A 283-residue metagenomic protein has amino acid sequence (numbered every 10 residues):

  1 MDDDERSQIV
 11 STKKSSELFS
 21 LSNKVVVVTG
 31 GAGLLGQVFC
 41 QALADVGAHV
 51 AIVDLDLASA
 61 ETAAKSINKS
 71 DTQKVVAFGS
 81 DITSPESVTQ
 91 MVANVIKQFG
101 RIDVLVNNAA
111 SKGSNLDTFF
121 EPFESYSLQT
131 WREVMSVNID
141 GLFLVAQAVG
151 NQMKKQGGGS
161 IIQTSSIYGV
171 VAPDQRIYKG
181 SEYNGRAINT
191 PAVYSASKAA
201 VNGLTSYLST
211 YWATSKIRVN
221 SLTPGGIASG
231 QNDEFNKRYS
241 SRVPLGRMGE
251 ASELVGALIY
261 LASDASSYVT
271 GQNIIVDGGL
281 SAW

Functional and structural regions predicted by a protein language model:
D2-S20, F120, G180-S181, I259 (+1 more regions): Short C-terminal tail/terminal secondary-structure segment of NAD(P)H-dependent dehydrogenase/reductase domains
L18-A51, L208: Canonical Rossmann dinucleotide-binding motif of NAD(H)/NADP(H)-dependent dehydrogenases/reductases, specifically
L57-A58, G79-M91, L128, E253: The beta1-alpha1 cofactor-binding region of Rossmann-like NAD(H)/NADP(H)-dependent oxidoreductases
Q90-K97, L116-S136, R238: Active-site Tyr-X3-Lys motif and surrounding loop/helix of classical short-chain dehydrogenase/reductase
A93, E133-K155, S165-A172, S209-T210 (+2 more regions): Amphipathic alpha-helical dimer-interface segment in Rossmann-like NAD(P)H-dependent oxidoreductases
S111, E124-F143, G158, I162 (+4 more regions): Catalytic Tyr-X3-Lys loop
N115, L128, I162-A200, T205-T214: Catalytic loop of short-chain dehydrogenase/reductase
A213-R218, V269-G271: Short, small/polar-rich loop/turn modules that mediate ligand/substrate recognition or access, typified
